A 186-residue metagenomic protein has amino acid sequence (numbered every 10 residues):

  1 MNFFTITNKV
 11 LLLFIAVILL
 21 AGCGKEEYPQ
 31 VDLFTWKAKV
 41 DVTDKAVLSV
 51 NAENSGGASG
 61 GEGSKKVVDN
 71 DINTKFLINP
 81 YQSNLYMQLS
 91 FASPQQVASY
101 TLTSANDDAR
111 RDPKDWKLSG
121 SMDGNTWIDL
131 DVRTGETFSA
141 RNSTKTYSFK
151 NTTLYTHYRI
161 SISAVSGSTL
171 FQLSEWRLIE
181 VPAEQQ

Functional and structural regions predicted by a protein language model:
M1-L11: Bacterial N-terminal signal peptides that target proteins for export
F3-F4, V17-V47, A183-E184: Bacterial Sec-dependent N-terminal signal peptides
V10-I18: Sec-dependent N-terminal signal peptides
F14, V47-V50, K75-L77, V181: A ubiquitous, low-specificity "background" feature that marks scattered single residues across proteins without
E27-Q30, G57-D131, R141-Q186: Aromatic, loop-rich ligand-recognition surfaces of beta-strand-rich domains
D32-D69: Predominantly extracellular/luminal regions of secreted and cell-surface proteins, especially disulfide-bonded
T134-F138: Surface-exposed loop and turn segments in beta-propeller and other repeat-based domains that flank or scaffold
